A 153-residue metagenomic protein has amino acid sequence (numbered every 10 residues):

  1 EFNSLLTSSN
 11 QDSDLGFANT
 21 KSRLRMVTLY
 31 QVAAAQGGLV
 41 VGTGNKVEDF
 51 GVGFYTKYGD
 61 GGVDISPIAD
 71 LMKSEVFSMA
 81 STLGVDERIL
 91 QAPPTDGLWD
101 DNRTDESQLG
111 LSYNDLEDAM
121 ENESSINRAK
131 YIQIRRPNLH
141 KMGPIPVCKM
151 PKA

Functional and structural regions predicted by a protein language model:
E1, L6-T20, Y30, A34-L39 (+2 more regions): ATP/NTP-dependent adenylation/nucleotidyl-transfer catalytic domains that generate, transfer, or process NMP-activated
S22-R25: Active-site glycine-rich loop that binds ribose-phosphate moieties when present
